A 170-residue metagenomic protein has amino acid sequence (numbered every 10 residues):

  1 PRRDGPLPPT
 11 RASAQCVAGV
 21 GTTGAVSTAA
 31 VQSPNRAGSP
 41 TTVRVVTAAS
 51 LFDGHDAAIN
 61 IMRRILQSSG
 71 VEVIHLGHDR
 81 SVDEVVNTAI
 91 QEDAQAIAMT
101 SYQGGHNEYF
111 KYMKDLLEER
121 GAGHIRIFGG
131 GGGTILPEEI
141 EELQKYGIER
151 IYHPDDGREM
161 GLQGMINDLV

Functional and structural regions predicted by a protein language model:
R2-R11, G19: Compositionally biased, low-complexity flexible segments
P40-T42, H124: Phosphate-coordination loops involved in phosphoryl transfer and adenosine-cofactor binding
F52, I59-S69, V73-G164: Cofactor-cradling patches in redox/metallo enzymes
M165-V170: C-terminal helical cap(s) of enzyme catalytic domains, especially alpha/beta-barrels
